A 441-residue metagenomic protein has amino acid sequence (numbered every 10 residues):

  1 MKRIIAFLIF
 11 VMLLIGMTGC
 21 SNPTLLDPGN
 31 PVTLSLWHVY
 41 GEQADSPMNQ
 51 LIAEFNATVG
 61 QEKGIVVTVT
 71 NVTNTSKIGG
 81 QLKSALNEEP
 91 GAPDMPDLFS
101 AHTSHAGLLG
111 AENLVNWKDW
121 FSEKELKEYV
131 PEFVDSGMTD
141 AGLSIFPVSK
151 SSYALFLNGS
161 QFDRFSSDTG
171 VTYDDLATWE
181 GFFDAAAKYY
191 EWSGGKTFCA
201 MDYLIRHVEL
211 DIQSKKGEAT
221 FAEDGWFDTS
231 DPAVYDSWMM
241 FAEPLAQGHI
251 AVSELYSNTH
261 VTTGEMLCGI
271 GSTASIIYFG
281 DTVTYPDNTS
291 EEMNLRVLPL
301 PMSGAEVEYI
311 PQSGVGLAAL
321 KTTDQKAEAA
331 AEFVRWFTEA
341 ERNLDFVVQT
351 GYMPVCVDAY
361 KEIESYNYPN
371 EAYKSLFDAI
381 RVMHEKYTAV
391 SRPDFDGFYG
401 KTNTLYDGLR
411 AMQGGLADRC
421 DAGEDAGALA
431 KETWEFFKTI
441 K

Functional and structural regions predicted by a protein language model:
E42-V66: Short, polar/charged alpha-helical segment
Q61-E132, R164-D168, L267-C268, P286-T289: Extracytoplasmic "Venus flytrap"/periplasmic binding protein-like
F99-A154, F183, E292-P301, Y366-E371: Hinge/lid segment of periplasmic solute-binding proteins
K118-Y129, V171-D175, K216-D236, E243 (+3 more regions): Short, solvent-exposed loop/beta-turn-alpha elements that line the ligand-binding surface or hinge of extracytoplasmic
D140-V148, Y153-L155, E180-F227, M266: Extracytoplasmic/periplasmic solute-binding protein
F183-Y190, E223-L255, L300: Glycine-centered hinge/linker elements that transmit conformational signals in sensory and ligand-binding systems
A246-Q247, P286-P354: Extracytoplasmic/periplasmic substrate-recognition and gating elements
K361-K441: Conserved C-terminal helix/tail region of periplasmic/extracytoplasmic solute-binding proteins
